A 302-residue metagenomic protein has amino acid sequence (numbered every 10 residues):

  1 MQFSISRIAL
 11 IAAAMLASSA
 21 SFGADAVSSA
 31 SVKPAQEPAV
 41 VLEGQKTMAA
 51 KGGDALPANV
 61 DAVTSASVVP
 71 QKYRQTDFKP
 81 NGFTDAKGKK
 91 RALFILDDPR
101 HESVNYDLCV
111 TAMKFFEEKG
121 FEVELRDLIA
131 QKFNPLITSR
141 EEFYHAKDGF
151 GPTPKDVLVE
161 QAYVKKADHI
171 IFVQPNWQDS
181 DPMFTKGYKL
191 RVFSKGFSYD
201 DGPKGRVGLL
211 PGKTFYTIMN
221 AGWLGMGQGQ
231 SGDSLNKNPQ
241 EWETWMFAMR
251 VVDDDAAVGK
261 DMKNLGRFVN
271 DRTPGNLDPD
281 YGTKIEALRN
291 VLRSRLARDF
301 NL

Functional and structural regions predicted by a protein language model:
M1-A9: Bacterial N-terminal signal peptides that target proteins for export
S21-G23: Boundary at the C-terminal end of the N-terminal hydrophobic targeting segment
V27-E43: N-terminal propeptides/low-complexity segments immediately following signal peptides in secreted or periplasmic proteins
P38-G44, M48-G202, G275, I285-L302: N-terminal beta1-alpha1-beta2 submodule of the flavodoxin-like/Rossmannoid cofactor-binding fold
V123-R126, M262-D271: Short beta-strand elements in bilobed, periplasmic/extracellular small-molecule ligand-binding domains
A167, V173, K213, D253-L265: A structural motif corresponding to the C-terminal end of an alpha-helix and its immediate exit/capping segment
G202-A256: Short, glycine-/small-residue-rich phosphate/pyrophosphate-handling segment
